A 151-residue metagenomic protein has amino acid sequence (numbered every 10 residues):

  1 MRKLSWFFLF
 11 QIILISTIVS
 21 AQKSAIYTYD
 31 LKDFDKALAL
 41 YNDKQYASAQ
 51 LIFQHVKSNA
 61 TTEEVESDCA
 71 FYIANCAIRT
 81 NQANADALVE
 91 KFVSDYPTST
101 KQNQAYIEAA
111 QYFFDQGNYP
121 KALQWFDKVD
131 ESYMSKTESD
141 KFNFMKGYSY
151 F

Functional and structural regions predicted by a protein language model:
R2-L4, I18-F151: Acidic, polar-rich low-complexity tracts and alpha-helical solenoid repeat scaffolds
F7-S16: Bacterial N-terminal signal peptides
